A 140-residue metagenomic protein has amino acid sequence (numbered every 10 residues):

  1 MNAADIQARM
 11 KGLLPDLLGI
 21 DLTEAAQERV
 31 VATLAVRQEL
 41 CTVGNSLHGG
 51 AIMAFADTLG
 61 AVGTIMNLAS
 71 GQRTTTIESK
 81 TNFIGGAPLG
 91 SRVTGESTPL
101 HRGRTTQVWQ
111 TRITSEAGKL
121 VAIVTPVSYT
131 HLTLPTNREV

Functional and structural regions predicted by a protein language model:
M1-T33, R37-E39: Non-catalytic linker/capping segments at the edges of enzyme domains
L14-P15, A35-A61: Hot-dog-fold acyl-thioester-processing enzymes
G63-T94, P99: Hydrophobic beta-strand-centered segment that forms part of the acyl-chain substrate-binding groove
I84-V108, T114-V121: Beta-rich strand-turn-strand
H101, S128-Y129: A short acidic/small-residue loop/turn micro-motif
T130-T136: Conserved small/polar residues in nucleotide/adenosyl-binding loops
